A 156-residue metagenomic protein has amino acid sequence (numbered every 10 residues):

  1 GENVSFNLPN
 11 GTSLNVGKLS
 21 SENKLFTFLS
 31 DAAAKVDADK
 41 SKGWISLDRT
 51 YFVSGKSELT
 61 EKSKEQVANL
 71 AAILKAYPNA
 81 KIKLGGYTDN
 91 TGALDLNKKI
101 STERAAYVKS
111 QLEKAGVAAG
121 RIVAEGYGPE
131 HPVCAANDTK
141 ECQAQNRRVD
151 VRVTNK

Functional and structural regions predicted by a protein language model:
G1-K81, N155-K156: Periplasmic peptidoglycan-binding/tethering modules of Gram-negative envelope proteins
K56-K64, G85-K156: Periplasmic OmpA-like peptidoglycan-binding domain that tethers envelope proteins to the cell wall
